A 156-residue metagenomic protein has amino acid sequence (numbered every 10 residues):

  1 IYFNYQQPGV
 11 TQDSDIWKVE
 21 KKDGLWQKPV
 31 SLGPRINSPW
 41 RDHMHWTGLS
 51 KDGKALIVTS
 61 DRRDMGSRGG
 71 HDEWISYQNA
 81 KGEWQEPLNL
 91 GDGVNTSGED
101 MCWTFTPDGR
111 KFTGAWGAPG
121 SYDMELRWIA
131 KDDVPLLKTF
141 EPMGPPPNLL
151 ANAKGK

Functional and structural regions predicted by a protein language model:
I1-K156: Short, conserved micro-motifs composed of acidic
